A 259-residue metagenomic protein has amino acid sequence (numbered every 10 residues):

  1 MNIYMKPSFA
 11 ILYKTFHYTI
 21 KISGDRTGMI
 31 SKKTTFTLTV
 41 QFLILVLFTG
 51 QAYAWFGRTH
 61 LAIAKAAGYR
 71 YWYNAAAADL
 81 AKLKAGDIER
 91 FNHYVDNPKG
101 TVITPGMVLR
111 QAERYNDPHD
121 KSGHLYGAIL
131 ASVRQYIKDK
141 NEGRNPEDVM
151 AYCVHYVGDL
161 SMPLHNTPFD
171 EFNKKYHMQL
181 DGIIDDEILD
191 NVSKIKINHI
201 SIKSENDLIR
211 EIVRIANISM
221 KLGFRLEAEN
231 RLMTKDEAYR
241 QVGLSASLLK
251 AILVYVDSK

Functional and structural regions predicted by a protein language model:
M1-G28: N-terminal amphipathic/basic-hydrophobic helices that include classical n-h-c signal peptides and signal-anchor
I3, Y18, T27, F42 (+2 more regions): Positively charged, low-complexity intrinsically disordered regions
F16, G28-V40: Bacterial N-terminal signal peptides that target proteins for export
I22-R26, F48, P98: Intrinsically disordered, low-complexity segments enriched in small/polar residues
T39-L47: Bacterial N-terminal signal peptides
G50-M150, N166-K259: N-terminal, motif-rich segments that launch catalysis or mediate targeting to/interaction with membranes, typified by
Y152, Y156-M162: Catalytic glutamate of the conserved HExxH
